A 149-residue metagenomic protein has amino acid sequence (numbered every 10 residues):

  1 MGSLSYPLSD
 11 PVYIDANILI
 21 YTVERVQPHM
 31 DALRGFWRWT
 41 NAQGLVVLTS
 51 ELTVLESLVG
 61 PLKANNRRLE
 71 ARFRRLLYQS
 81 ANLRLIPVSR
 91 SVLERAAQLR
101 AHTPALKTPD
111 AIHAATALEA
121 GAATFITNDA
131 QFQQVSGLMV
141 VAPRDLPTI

Functional and structural regions predicted by a protein language model:
M1-P7, P11, A114-I149: Acidic, PIN/NYN-like endoribonuclease modules and their adjacent C-terminal/linker elements
M1-T49, L62-R75, A130, P147-I149: Short, well-structured N-terminal submotif of metal-dependent ribonuclease cores
A16, E51, P109-A114: Conserved glycosyltransferase catalytic-site signature
V23, P61, R100, S136-M139: Short, flexible helix/strand-to-coil boundary loops that buttress conserved ligand/catalytic motifs in alpha/beta
R25, L52-T53, S80-T103: Acidic catalytic patch
A42-V47, N82-R84, G121-T124: Short active-site oxyanion
